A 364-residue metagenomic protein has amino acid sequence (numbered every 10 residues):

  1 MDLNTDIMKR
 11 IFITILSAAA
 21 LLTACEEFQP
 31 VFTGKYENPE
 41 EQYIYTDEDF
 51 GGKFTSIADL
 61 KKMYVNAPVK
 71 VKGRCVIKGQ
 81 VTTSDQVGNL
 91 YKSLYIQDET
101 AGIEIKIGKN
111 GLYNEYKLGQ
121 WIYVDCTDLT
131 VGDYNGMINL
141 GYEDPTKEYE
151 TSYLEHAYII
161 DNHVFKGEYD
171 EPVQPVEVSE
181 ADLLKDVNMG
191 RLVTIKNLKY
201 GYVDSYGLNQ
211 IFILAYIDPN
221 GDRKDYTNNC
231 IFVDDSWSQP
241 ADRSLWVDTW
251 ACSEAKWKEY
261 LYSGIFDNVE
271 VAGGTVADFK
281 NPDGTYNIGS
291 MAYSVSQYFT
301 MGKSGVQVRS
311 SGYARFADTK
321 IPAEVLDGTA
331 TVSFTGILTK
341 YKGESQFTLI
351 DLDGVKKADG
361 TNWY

Functional and structural regions predicted by a protein language model:
M1-L3, A18-A19: N-terminal leader/targeting segments
D2-I11: Positively charged n-region of N-terminal signal peptides that target proteins for export
F12-S17: Sec-dependent signal peptide hydrophobic core
L21-A24: C-terminal motif of bacterial Sec signal peptides marking the signal peptidase cleavage site
E26-Y91, Y95-Y364: OB-fold nucleic-acid-binding modules
